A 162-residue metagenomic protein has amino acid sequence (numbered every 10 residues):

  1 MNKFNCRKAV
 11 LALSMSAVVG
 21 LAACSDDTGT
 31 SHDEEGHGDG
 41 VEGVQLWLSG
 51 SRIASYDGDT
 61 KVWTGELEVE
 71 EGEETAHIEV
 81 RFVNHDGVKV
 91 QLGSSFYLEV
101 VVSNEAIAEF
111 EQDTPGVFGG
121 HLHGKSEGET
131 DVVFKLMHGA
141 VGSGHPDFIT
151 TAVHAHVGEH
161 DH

Functional and structural regions predicted by a protein language model:
N2-L11: Bacterial N-terminal signal peptides that target proteins for export
G20-A23: C-terminal motif of bacterial Sec signal peptides marking the signal peptidase cleavage site
S25-H162: Extracytoplasmic soluble-region selector
